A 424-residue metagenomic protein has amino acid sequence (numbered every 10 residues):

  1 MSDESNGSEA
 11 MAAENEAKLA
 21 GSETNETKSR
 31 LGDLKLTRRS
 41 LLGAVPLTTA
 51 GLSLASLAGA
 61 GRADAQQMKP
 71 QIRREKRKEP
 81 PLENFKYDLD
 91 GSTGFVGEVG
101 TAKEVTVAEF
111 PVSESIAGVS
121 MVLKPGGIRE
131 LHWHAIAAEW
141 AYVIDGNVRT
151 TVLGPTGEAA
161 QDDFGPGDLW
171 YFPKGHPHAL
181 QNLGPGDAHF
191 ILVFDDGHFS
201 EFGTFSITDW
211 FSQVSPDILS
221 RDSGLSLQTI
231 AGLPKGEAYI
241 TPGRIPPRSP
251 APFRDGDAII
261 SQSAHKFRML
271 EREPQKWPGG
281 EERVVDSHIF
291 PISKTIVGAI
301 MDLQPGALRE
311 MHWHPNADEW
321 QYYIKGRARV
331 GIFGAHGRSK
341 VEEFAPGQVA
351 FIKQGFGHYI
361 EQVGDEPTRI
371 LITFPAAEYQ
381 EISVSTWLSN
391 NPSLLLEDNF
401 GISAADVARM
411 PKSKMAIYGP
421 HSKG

Functional and structural regions predicted by a protein language model:
M1-L36: N-terminal secretory signal peptides
T37, G43, T48-S120, S220-I300 (+4 more regions): A short, N-terminal "cap"/entry segment at the start of jelly-roll beta-barrel domains of the cupin/DSBH fold
I128-E130, R149, D168-W170, K174-A179 (+4 more regions): Histidine-centered metal-chelating micro-motifs
E130, W140-V143, R149-V152, Q161 (+2 more regions): Mobile, glycine-rich extracellular loop/lid and propeptide segments that shape or gate substrate/ligand access
E130-H134, Q161-D162, Q181-N182, E310-P315 (+3 more regions): Short histidine-centered beta-strand/loop micro-motifs that create catalytic or ligand/metal-coordination sites
H134-P155, H314-A335: Glycine- and acidic-residue-biased ligand/ion/polar-headgroup-sensing regions
P155-P173, A335-K353: Short acidic-glycine-tyrosine-enriched beta hairpin
P166, K174-S200, Q354-Q380: Ligand-binding loop in jelly-roll beta-barrel domains
